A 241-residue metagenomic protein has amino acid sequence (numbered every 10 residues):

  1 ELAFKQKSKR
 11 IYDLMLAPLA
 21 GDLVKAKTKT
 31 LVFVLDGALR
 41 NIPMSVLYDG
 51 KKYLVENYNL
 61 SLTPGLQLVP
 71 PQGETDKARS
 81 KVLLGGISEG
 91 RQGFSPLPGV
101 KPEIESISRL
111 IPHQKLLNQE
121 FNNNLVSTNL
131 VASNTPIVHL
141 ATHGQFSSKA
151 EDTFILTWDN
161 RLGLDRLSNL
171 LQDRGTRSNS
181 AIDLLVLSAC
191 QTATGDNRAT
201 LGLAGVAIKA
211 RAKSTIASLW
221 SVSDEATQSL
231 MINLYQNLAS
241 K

Functional and structural regions predicted by a protein language model:
E1-K241: Catalytic cores of enzymes
